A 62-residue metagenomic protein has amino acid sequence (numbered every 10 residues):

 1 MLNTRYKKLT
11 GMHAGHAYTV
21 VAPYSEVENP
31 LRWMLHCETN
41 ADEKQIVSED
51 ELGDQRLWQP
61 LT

Functional and structural regions predicted by a protein language model:
L2-D50: Basic/aromatic-rich interaction segments and small domains that mediate binding to polyanionic partners
G53-T62: Mixed-charge, Lys/Arg-enriched low-complexity segments
